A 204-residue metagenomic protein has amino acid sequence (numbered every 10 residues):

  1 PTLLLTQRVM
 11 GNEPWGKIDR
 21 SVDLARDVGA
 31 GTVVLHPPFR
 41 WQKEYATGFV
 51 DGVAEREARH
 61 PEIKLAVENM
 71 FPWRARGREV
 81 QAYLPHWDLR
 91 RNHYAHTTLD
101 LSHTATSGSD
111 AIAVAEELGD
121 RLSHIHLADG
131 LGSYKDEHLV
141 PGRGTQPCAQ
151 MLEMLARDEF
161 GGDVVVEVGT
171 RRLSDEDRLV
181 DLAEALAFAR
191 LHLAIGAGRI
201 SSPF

Functional and structural regions predicted by a protein language model:
P1-L3, P37-W41, N69-W73, L101-A105 (+2 more regions): Active-site-proximal loop/turn and secondary-structure-junction residues that shape catalytic pockets, frequently
T2-L4, L139-V140: Residue-level preference for alpha-helix termini and adjacent loops
L3-W15, R40-Q42: Active-site mouth loops of central-metabolism enzymes
P14-G31, D51-E55, P61, R78-L99 (+1 more regions): Histidine-acidic metal/acid-base catalytic patches
A25-E44, A66-N69: Active-site groove signature of glycoside hydrolases
I63-R78: Conserved anion-binding
